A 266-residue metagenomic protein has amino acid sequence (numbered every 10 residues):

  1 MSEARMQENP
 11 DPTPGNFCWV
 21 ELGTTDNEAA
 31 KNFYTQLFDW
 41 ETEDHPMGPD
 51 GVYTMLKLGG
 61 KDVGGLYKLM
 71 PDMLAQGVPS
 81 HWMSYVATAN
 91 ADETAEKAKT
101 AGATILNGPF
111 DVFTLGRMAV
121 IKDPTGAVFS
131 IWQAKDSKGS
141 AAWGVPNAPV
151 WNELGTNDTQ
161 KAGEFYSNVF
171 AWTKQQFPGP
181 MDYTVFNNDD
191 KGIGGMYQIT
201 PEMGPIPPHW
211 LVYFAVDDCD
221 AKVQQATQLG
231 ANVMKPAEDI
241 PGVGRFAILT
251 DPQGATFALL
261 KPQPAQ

Functional and structural regions predicted by a protein language model:
S2, P12-P14, C18-K61, T100 (+4 more regions): Core segments of cupin and vicinal oxygen chelate
S2-A4, T25-E28, K57-D62, S84-T125 (+3 more regions): Vicinal oxygen chelate
S2-E28, H81-V86, W132-E164, H209-V212 (+1 more regions): N-terminal beta-strand motif that seeds the catalytic metal site of vicinal oxygen chelate
M6, T13, G77, T104 (+3 more regions): Generic signal for short, ordered secondary-structure residues within or immediately flanking folded domains
M6, W40-G77, P124, V128-D136 (+4 more regions): Conserved short beta-strand elements that form part of the metal-binding/catalytic scaffold of enzyme active sites
N9-D11, M73, F110, A141 (+2 more regions): Residues embedded in well-ordered secondary-structure elements
Y34-L37, Y53, A95, Y183 (+3 more regions): Residue-level detection of beta-strand scaffold positions
